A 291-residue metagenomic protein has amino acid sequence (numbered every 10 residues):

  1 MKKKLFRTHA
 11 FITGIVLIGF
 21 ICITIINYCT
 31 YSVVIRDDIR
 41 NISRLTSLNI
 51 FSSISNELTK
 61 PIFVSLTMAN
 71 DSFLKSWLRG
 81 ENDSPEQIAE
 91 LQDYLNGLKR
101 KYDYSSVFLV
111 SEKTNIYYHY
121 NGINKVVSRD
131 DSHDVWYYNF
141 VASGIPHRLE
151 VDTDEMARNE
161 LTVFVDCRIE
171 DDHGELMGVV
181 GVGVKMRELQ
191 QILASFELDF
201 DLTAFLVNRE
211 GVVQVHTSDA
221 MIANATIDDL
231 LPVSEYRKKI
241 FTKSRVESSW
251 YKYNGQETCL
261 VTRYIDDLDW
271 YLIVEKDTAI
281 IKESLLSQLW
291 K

Functional and structural regions predicted by a protein language model:
L5-G80: Juxtamembrane extracytoplasmic/periplasmic/luminal helical "stalk" adjacent to the first N-terminal
F6, A10-G14, Y117, Y264 (+1 more regions): Internal alpha-helical transmembrane segments of multi-pass membrane proteins, especially GPCRs
E57-M68, L95-I116, I145-R148, A194-Q214 (+1 more regions): Short N-terminal helix-loop-first-beta-strand/juxtamembrane motif that initiates sensory/input modules
S76-W77, V110-S111, N115-G122, G211-S218 (+1 more regions): Amphipathic coiled-coil signal-relay and dimerization helices
S84-Y94, N121-T153, D219-W250: Extracytoplasmic/periplasmic sensor domains and loops in membrane signaling proteins
I88-K101, I123, E175, V179 (+1 more regions): Solvent-exposed, extracytoplasmic
R100-D103, E112-F196, W250: Extracytoplasmic/periplasmic ligand-binding sensor regions of membrane-associated signaling proteins
E210, M221, I227-W290: Extracellular/periplasmic juxtamembrane segments that couple receptor/chemosensory ectodomains to their
